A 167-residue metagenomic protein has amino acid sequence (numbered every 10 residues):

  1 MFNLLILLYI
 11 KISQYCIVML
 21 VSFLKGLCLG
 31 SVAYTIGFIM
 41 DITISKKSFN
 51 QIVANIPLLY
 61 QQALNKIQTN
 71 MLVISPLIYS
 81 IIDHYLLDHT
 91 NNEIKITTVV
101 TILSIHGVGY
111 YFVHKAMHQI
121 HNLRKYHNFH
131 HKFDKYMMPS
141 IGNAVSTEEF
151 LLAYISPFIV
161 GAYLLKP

Functional and structural regions predicted by a protein language model:
M1-K166: Non-catalytic, topology-defining segments of multipass membrane proteins
